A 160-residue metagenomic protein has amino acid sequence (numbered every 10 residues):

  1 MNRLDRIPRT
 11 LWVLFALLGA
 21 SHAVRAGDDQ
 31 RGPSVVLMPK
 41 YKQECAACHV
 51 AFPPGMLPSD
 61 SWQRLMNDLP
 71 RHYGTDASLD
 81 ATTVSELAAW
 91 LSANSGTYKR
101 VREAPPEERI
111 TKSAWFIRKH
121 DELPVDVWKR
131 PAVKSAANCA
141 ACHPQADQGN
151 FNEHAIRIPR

Functional and structural regions predicted by a protein language model:
N2-W12: Bacterial N-terminal signal peptides that target proteins for export
R3, S21-H22: Long, charge-dense partner-interaction scaffolds in eukaryotic RNA-expression machinery
T10-S21: Bacterial N-terminal signal peptides
G27-A89, A93-R160: Sequence context surrounding c-type heme c attachment/ligation sites in exported
